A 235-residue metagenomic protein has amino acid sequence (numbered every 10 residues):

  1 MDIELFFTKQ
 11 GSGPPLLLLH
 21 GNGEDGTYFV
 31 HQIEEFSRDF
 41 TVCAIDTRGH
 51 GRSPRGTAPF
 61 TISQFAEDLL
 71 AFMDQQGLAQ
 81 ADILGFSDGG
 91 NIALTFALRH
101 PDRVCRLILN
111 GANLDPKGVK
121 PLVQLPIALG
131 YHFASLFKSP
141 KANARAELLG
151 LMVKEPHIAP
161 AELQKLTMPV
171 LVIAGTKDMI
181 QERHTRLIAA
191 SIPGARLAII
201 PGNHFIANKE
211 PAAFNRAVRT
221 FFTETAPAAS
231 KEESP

Functional and structural regions predicted by a protein language model:
M1-L16, D39-F40, R219-P235: Alpha/beta-hydrolase fold catalytic core
F6-R52: Conserved HGGG/HGGXW glycine-rich cap/lid loop of the alpha/beta-hydrolase fold
E34, C43-L84: Active-site loop/oxyanion-hole signature of alpha/beta-hydrolase fold enzymes
N91-R99, C105-F133: Flexible "cap/lid" loop of the alpha/beta hydrolase fold
S135-A161, T176-K177: Hydrophobic, aromatic-rich cap/lid helix
L166, V172-A174: Short beta-strand/loop motif that positions the catalytic acidic residue of the alpha/beta-hydrolase fold
M179-H184: Conserved alpha/beta-hydrolase "acid-adjacent" motif
A195-R196, I200-P235: Catalytic active-site module of serine/aspartate enzymes centered on a nucleophile-bearing elbow/loop
